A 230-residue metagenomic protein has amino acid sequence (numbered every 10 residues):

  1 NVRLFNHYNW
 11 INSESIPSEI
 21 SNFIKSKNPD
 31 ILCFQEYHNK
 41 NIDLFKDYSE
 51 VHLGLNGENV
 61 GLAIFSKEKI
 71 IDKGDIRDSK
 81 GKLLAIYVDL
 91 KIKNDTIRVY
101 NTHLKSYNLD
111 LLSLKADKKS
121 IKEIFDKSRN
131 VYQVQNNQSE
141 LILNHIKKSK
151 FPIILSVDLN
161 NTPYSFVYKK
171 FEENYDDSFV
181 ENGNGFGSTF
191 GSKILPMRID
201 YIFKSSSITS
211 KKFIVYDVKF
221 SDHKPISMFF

Functional and structural regions predicted by a protein language model:
N1-N28, Q35: Hydrophobic secondary-structure signal with a strong preference for alpha-helical segments in membranes
V2-S15, N108-V131: Acidic/histidine-rich helix-loop elements that form or flank divalent-metal/phosphate-binding sites at the catalytic
L4-Y8, H38-I42, N59, K82 (+3 more regions): Active-site environment of divalent metal-dependent phosphoester hydrolases
I16-I20, N41, Q135-Q138, I142 (+1 more regions): Stable alpha-helical elements in mature extracytoplasmic
S18, N22, I31-L109, I214-D217: Structured beta-strand-rich core segments of catalytic domains in phosphoester-bond hydrolases
N28, K67-K69, K150, S207: Residue-level detector of structured alpha->beta connecting loops
D126-F151: A long, amphipathic alpha-helix that forms part of the scaffold/cap immediately adjacent to metal-dependent active
N144-I153, L159-F230: Metal-dependent phosphoester-hydrolase catalytic domains
